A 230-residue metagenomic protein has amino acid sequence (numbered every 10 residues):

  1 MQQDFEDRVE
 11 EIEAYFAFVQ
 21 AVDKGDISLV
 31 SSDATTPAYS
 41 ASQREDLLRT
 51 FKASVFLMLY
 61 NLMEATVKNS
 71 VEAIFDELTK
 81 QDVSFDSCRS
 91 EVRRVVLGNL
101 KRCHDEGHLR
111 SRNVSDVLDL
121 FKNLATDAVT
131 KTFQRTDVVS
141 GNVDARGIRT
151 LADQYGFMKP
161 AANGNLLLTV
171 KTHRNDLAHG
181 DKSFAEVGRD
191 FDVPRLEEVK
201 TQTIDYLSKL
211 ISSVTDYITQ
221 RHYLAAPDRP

Functional and structural regions predicted by a protein language model:
M1, F5-R8, E64, F85 (+6 more regions): Intrinsic-disorder-associated interaction segments
M1-L57, V71, D86-S87: Charged alpha-helical initiation segments
Q3-S28, R146-P230: Polyanionic, low-complexity intrinsically disordered segments
V22-D23, D46-K52, T66, V71-L78 (+3 more regions): Charged, low-complexity, helix-prone segments enriched in Lys/Glu/Asp/Gln
S28-L47, F121, V139-V143, G147-T150 (+1 more regions): N-proximal short alpha-helices
S31-P37, L78-L97, R195-D205, H222-P230: Charge-rich, acidic-biased intrinsically disordered regions
Q43-L59, M63, M158, A162-N165 (+1 more regions): Conserved aromatic-histidine-acidic binding/catalytic patches
M58-L59, T66-A161: Helix-loop junctions and short alpha-helical segments
